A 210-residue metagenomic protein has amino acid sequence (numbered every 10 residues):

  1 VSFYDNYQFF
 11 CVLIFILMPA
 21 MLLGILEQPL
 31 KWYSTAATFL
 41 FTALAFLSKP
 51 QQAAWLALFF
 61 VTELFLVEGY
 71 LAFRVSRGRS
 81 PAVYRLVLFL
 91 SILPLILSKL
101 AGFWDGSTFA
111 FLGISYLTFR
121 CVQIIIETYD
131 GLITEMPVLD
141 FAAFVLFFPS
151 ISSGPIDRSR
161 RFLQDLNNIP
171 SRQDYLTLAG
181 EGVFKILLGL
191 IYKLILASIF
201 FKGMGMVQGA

Functional and structural regions predicted by a protein language model:
V1-A210: Membrane-embedded transmembrane alpha-helical bundles that form the catalytic cores of multi-pass lipid-modifying
